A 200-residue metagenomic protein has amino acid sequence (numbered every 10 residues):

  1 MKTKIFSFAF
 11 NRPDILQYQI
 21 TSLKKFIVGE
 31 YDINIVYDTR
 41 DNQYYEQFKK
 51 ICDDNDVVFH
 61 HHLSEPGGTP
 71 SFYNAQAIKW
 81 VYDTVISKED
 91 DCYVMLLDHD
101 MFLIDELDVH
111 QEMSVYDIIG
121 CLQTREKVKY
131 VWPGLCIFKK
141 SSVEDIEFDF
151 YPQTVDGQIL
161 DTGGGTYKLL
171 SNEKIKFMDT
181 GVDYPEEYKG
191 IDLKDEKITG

Functional and structural regions predicted by a protein language model:
M1-S22: N-proximal low-complexity "stem/linker" segments adjacent to membrane-targeting elements
K2, E30-I33: Residues at the starts of beta-strands that form the adenosine-phosphate
T21-Y31: Short, acidic, metal-binding catalytic loop of nucleotide-sugar glycosyltransferases
N34-D38: Short internal beta-strands
D41-D90: Active-site-proximal specificity loops/subdomain of glycosyltransferases
D91-F102: Short beta-strand-to-loop acidic/aromatic patch adjacent to the donor-nucleotide binding site
F102-L169: Conserved catalytic core of nucleotide-sugar-dependent glycosyltransferases
L160-G200: C-terminal catalytic/acceptor-binding lobe
